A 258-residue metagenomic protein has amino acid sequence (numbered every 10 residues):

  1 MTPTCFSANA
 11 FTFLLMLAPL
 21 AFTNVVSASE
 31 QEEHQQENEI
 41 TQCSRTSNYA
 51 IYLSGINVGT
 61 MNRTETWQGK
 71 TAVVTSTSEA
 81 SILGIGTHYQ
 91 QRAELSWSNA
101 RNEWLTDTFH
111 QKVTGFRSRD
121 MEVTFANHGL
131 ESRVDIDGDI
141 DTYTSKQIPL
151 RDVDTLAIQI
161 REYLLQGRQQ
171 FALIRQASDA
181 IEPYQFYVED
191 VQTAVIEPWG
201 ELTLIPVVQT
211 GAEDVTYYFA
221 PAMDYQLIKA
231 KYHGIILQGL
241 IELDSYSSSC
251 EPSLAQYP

Functional and structural regions predicted by a protein language model:
M1-L14: Bacterial N-terminal signal peptides that target proteins for export
S29-N127, L165-P258: Acidic, serine/threonine-rich low-complexity disordered tracts
F116-A157: Hydrophobic, well-structured mid-protein blocks that either form specific transmembrane helices
D154, L164-L165: Short, amphipathic alpha-helical segments
Q159-R161: Extended amphipathic alpha-helical elements
